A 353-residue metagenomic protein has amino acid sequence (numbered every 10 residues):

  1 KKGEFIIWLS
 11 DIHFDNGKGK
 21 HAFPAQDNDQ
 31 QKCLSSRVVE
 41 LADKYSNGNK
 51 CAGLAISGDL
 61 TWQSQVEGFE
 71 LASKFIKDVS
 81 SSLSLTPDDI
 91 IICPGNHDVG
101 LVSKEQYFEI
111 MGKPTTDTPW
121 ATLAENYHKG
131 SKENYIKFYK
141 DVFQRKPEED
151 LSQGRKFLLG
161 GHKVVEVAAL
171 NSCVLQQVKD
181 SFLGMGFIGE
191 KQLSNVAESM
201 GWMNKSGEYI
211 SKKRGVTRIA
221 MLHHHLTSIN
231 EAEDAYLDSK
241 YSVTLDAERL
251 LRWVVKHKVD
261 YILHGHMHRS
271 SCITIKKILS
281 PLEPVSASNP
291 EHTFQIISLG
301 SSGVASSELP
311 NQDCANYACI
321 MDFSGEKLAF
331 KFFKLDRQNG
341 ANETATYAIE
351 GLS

Functional and structural regions predicted by a protein language model:
K1-I7, S152-A169, V216-T217, N289-Q295: Beta-strand-turn-beta hairpins that frame and shape the catalytic cleft of phosphate-ester-processing enzymes
K1-L71, F75, L85-D88, L101: N-terminal active-site segment of His-dependent metallophosphoesterases
W8-S10, A52-D59, L85-N96, I219-H223 (+3 more regions): Active-site neighborhood of phospho(di)ester-bond hydrolases with catalytic His/Asp-centered motifs
D15-G17, T61-S64, P94-Y107, Q176-V178 (+3 more regions): Active-site environment of divalent metal-dependent phosphoester hydrolases
K18-N28, E105-M111, F182, N230-V243 (+1 more regions): Short, flexible/disordered intra-domain loops and linkers
D43-K50, G160-A169, V178-P281: His/acidic metal-ligating clusters that form di-metal
S73-S199: Extended active-site neighborhood of metal-dependent phosphoesterases/phosphodiesterases
S270, T274-S353: Binuclear metal-dependent phosphoesterase catalytic core
